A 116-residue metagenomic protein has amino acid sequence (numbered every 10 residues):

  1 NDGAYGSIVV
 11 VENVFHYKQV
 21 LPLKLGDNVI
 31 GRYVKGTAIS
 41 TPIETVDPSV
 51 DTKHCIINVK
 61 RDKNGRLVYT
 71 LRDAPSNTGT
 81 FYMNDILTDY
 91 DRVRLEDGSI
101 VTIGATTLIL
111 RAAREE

Functional and structural regions predicted by a protein language model:
N1-Y5, G65, T106-E116: Regulatory inter-domain linker segments that are low-complexity and enriched for serine/threonine/proline
D2-V9, N28: Short structural boundary motif marking the start of a folded domain
I8-V11, Y69-L71: Generic recognition of long tandem-repeat/solenoid scaffolds
E12-F15, D85-I86: Solvent-exposed strand-loop boundary residues in beta-sheet-rich modules
F15-L21, G26: Predominantly extracellular/luminal regions of secreted and cell-surface proteins, especially disulfide-bonded
K24-T107: Forkhead-associated
